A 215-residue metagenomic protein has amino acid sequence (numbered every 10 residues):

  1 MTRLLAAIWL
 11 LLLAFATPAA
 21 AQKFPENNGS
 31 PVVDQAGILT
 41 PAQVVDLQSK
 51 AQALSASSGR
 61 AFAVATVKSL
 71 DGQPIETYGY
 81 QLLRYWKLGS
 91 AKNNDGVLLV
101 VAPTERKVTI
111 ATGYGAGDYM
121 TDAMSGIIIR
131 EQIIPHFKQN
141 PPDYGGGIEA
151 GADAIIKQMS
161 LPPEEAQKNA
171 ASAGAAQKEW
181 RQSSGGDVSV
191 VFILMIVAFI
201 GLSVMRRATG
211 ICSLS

Functional and structural regions predicted by a protein language model:
M1-A6: Positively charged n-region of N-terminal signal peptides that target proteins for export
A7-W9, A19: Cleavable N-terminal signal peptides
A14-A16: N-terminal signal peptide c-region/cleavage motif recognized by signal peptidases
A21-V191: Folded, non-transmembrane soluble domains that reside on the lumenal/extracytoplasmic side of membranes
G185-A208: Selective detector of the "anchor" transmembrane alpha-helix that sits immediately C-terminal
A208-S215: Short hydrophobic helical membrane-anchoring segments positioned at the boundary with long low-complexity
